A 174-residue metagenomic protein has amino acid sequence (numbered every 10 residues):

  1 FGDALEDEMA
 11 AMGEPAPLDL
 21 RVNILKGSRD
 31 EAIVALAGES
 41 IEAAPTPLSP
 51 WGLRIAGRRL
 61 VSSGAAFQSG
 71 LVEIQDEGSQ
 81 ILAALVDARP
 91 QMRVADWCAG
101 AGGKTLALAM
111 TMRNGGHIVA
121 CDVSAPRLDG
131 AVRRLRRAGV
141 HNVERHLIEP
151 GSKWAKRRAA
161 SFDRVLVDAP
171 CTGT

Functional and structural regions predicted by a protein language model:
F1-T174: S-adenosylmethionine
